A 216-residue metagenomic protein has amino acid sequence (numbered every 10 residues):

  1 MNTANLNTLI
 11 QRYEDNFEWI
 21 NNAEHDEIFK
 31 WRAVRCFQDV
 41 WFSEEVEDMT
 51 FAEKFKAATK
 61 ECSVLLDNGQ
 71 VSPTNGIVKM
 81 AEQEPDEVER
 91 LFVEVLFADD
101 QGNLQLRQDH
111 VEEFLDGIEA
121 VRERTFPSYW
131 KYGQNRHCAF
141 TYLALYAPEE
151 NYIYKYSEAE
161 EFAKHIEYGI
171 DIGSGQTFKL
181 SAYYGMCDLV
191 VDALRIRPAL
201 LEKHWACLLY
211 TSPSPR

Functional and structural regions predicted by a protein language model:
M1-Y132, P148-S212, R216: An N-terminal alpha-helical hairpin/helix-loop-helix interaction module that forms a charged, gly/pro-flexible surface
A139-Y146: Contiguous, well-ordered alpha-helical segments that form the cores/surfaces of helical PPI scaffolds
